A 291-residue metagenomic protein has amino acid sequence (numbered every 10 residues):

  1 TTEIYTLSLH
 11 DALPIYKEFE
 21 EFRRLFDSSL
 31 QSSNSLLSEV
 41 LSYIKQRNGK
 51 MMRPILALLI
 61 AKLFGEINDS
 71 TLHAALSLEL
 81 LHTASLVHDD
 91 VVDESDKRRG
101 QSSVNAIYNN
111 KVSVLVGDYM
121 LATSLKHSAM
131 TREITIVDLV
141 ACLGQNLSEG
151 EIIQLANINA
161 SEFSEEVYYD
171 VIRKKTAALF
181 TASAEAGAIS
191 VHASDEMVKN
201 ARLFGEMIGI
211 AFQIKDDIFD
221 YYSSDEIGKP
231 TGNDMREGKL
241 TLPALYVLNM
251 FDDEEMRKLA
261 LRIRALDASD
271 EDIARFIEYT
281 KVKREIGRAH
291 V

Functional and structural regions predicted by a protein language model:
T1-I4, V291: Extracellular/surface recognition and adhesion modules
S8-H290: All-alpha prenyltransferase/terpene-synthase fold signal
